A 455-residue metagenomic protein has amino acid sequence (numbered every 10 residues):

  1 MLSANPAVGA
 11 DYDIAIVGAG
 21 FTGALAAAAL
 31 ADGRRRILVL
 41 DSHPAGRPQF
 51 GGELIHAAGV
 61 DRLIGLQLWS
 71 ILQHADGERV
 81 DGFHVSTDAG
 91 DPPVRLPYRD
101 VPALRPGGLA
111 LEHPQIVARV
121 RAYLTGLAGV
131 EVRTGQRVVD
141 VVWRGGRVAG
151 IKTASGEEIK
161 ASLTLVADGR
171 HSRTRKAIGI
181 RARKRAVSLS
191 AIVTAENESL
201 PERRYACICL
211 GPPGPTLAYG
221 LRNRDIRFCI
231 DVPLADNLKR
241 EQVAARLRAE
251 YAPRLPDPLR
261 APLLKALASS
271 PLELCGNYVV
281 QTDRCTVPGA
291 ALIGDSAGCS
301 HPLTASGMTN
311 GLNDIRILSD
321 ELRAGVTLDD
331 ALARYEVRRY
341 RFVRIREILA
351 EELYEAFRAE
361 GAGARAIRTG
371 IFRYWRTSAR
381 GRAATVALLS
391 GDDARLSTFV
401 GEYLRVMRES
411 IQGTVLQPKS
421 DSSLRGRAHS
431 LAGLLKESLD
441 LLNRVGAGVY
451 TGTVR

Functional and structural regions predicted by a protein language model:
P6-D11, W69-L72, E78-A177, K184-V193: Conserved N-terminal helical subregion
P6-T22: Beta1/beta-strand and adjacent pyrophosphate-binding region of the FAD-binding site in flavoprotein oxidoreductases
T22, A45, H171: Conserved Rossmann-like nucleotide-cofactor binding loop
A31-G51: Glycine-rich FAD pyrophosphate-binding loop
P44-I64: Conserved N-terminal glycine-rich FAD pyrophosphate-binding loop of Rossmann-like flavoproteins
Q136, V148, A154-E157, L163-T282: Conserved FAD-binding catalytic core of PHBH/FMO-like flavoproteins
E158, L238-E336: FAD/FMN-dependent oxidoreductases across multiple families
D320-R455: C-terminal helical "tail/cap" subdomain of flavin- and related membrane-associated enzymes
